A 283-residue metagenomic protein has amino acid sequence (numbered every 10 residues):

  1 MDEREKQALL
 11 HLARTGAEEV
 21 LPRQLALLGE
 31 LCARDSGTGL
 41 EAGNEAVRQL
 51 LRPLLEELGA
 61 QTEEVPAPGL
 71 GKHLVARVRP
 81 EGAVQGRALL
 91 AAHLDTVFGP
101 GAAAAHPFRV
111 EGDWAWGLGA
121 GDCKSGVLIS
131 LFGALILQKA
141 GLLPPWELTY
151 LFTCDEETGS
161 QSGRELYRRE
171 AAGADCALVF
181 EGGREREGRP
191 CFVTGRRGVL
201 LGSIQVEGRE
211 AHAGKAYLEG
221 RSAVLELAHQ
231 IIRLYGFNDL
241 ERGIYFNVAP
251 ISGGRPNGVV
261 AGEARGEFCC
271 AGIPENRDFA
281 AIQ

Functional and structural regions predicted by a protein language model:
M1-L12, E19, A26, S36 (+6 more regions): Metal-dependent amide/peptide-bond hydrolase catalytic core, centered on the "pita-bread" metallohydrolase fold
D2-A120, I136-P144: Acidic/His- and Gly-rich active-site-bordering loop/insert found across diverse amide/peptide-bond hydrolases
G29, R52, L128-L135, V224-I232: Predominant activation on well-ordered alpha-helical scaffold segments within soluble catalytic domains
E81-V84, F108-R109, D122, L142-L143 (+4 more regions): Solvent-exposed alpha-helices and their adjacent loops that cap or buttress functional pockets in soluble metabolic
R87-L89, A115, D175-V179, S203: Short glycine-aspartate micro-motif
G112-G121, A211-A213, G254-R255: A short glycine/serine-rich beta->alpha loop
A115-L128, E157, R221-V224: Short, conserved micro-motifs enriched in small and acidic residues
C123-G195: Acidic/histidine-rich catalytic neighborhood of metal-dependent amide-processing enzymes
